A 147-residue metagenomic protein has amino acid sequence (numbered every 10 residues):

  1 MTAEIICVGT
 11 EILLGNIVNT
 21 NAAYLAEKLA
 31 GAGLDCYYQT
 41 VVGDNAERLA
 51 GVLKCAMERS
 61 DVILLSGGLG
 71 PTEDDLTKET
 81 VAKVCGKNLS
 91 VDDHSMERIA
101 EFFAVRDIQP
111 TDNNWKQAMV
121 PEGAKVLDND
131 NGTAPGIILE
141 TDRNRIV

Functional and structural regions predicted by a protein language model:
M1-Q39: Glycine-rich phosphate/diphosphate-binding loop of Rossmann-like nucleotide-binding domains
E11, G68-P71: Short glycine-rich anion-binding loops that position phosphate/pyrophosphate groups of nucleotides and phosphorylated
Y38-R48: Short beta->alpha junction loops
S60: An anion/phosphate-binding loop that grips the pyrophosphate of nucleotide cofactors and donors
D75-V147: Proline/glycine-rich low-complexity loops and linkers
